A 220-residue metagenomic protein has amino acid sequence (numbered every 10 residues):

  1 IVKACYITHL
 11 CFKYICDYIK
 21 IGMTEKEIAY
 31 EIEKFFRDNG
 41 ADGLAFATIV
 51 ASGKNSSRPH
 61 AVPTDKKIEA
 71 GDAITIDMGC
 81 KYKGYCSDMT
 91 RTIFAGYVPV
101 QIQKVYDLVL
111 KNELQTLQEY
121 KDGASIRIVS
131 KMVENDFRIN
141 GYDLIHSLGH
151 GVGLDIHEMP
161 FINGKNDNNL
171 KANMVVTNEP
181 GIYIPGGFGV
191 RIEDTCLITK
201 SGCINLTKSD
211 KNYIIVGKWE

Functional and structural regions predicted by a protein language model:
V2-E220: Active-site neighborhoods and metal-handling regions in enzymes and metal-associated proteins
